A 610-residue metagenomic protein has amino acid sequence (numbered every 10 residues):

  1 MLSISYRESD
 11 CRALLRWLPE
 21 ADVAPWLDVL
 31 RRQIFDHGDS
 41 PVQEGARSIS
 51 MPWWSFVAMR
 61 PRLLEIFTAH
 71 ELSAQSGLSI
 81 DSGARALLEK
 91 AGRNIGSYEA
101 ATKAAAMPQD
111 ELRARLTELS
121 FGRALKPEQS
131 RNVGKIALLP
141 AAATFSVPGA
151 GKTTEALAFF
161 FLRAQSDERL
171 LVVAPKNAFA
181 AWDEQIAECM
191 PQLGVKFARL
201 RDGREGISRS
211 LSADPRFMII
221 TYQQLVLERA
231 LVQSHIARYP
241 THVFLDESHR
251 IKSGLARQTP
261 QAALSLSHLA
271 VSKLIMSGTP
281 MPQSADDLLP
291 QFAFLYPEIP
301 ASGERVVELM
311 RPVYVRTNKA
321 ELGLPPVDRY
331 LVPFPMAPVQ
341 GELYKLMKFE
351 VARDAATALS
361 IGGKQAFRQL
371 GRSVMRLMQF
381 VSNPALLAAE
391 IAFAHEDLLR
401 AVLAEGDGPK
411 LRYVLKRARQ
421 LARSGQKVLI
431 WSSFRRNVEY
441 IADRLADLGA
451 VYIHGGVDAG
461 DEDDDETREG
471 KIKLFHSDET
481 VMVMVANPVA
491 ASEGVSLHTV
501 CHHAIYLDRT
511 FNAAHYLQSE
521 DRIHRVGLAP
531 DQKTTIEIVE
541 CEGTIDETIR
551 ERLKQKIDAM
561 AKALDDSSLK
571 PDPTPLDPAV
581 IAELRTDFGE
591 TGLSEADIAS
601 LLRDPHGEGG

Functional and structural regions predicted by a protein language model:
M1-H37: Short Lys/Arg-enriched alpha/beta "domain-start" segment
P25-F67, K103-G134, P140-A141, A150-Q261 (+11 more regions): SF2 helicase/translocase NTPase motor core, specifically the RecA-like lobe 1 inter-motif segment between Walker
I49-K103: Interdomain "pre-motor" coupling segment immediately N-terminal to P-loop NTPase/helicase cores
A106, E155, F160, L324-Q340 (+2 more regions): Conserved Helicase C-terminal RecA-like lobe
S146: The Walker A (P-loop) glycine that initiates the GxxxxGKT/S ATP-binding motif of P-loop NTPases
A158-R163, W182, L266, Q291 (+5 more regions): Hydrophobic residues on the short alpha-helix immediately C-terminal to a glycine-rich phosphate/catalytic loop
I219-L227, V232-A237, K252, A256-V271 (+6 more regions): Inter-lobe coupling linker of SF2 helicases/translocases
E247, A270-P300, L322-V351, M482 (+1 more regions): SF2 helicase/translocase ATPase core recognition
